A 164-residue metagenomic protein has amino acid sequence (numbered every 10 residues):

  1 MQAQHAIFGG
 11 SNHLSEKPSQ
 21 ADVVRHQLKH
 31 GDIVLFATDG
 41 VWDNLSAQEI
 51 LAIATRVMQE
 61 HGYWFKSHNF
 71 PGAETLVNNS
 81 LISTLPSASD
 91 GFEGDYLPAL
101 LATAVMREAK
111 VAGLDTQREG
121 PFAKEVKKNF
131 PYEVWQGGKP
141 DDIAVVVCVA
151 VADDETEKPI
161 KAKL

Functional and structural regions predicted by a protein language model:
M1-G10: Eukaryotic endomembrane system proteins
H13-A21, Q27-A37, V41-L164: C-terminal catalytic subdomain
